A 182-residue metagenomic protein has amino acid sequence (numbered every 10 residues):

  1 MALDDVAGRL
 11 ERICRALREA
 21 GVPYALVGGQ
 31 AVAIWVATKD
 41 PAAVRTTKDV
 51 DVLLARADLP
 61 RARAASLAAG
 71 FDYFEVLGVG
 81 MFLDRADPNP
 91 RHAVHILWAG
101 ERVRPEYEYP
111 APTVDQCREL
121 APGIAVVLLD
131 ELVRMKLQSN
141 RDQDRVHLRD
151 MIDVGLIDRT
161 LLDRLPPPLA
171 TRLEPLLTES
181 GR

Functional and structural regions predicted by a protein language model:
M1-R182: Compositionally biased terminal segments of proteins
